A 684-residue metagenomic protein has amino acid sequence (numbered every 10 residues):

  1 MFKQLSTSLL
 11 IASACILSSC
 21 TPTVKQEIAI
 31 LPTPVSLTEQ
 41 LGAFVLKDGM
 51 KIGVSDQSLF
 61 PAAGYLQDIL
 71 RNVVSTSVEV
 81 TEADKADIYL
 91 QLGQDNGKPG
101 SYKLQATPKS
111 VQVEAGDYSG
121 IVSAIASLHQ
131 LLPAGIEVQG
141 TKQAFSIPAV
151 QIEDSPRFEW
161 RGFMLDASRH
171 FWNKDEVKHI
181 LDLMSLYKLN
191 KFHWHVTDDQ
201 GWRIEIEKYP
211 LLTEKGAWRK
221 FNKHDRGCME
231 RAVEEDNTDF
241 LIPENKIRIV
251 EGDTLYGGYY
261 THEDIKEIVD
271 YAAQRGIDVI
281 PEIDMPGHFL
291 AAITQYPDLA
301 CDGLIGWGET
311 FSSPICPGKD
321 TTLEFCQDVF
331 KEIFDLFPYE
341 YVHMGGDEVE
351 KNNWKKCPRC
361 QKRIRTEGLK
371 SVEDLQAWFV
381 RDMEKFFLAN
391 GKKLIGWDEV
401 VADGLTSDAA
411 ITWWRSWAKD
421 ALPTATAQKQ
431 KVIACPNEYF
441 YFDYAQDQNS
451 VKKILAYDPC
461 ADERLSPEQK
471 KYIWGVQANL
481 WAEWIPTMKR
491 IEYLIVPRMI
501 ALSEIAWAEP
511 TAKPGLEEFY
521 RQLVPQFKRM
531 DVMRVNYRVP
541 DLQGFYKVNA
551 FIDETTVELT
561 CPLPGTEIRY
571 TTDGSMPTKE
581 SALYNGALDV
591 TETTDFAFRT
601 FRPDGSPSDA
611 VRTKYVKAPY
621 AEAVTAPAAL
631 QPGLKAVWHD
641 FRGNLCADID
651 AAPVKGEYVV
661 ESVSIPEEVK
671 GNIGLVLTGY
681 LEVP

Functional and structural regions predicted by a protein language model:
M1-A29: Bacterial Sec-dependent N-terminal signal peptides
S8, K513-V637, G643-Y680: Short, compositionally stereotyped local motifs that mark structural "simplifiers"
C20-E159, K393-W397, V401, K528-V532 (+2 more regions): Acidic, contiguous N-terminal accessory segments
G97-L323, V329-Y341, D382, F386 (+1 more regions): Feature activates predominantly on carbohydrate-active enzymes
S168, T197-G201, D284-H288, D347-V349 (+4 more regions): Active-site beta-loop-alpha junctions enriched in small/polar residues
A292-D298, G303-A409, R415-A427: Active-site neighborhood of glycoside hydrolase catalytic domains
L394-E399, G404-A409, R415-T555: Flexible, acidic glycine-rich loops studded with aromatic residues
